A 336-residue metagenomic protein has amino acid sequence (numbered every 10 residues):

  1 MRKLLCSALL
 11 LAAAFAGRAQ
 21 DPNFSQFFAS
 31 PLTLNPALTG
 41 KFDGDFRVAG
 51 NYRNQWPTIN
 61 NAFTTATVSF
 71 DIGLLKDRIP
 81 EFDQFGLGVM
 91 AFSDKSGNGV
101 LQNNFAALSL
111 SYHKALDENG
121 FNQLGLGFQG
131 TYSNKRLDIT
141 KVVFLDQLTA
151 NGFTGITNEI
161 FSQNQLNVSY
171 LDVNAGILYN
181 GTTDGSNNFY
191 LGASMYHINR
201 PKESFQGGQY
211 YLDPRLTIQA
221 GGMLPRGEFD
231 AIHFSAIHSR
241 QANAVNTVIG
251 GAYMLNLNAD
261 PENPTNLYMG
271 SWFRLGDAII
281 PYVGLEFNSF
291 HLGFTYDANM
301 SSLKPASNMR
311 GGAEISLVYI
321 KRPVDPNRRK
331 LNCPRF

Functional and structural regions predicted by a protein language model:
L4-A13: Sec-dependent N-terminal signal peptides
F15-A19: Sec/Tat signal peptide C-region and signal peptidase I cleavage site
Q20-F336: Subset of outer-membrane beta-barrel
